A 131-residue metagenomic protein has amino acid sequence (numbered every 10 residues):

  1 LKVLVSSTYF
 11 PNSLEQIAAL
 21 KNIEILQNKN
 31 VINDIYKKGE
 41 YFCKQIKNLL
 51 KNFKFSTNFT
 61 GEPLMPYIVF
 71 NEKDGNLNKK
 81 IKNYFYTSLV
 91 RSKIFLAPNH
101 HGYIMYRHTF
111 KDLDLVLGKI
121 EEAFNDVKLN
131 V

Functional and structural regions predicted by a protein language model:
L1-V131: Conserved N-terminal phosphate-binding loop of PLP-dependent enzymes in the Aspartate aminotransferase
